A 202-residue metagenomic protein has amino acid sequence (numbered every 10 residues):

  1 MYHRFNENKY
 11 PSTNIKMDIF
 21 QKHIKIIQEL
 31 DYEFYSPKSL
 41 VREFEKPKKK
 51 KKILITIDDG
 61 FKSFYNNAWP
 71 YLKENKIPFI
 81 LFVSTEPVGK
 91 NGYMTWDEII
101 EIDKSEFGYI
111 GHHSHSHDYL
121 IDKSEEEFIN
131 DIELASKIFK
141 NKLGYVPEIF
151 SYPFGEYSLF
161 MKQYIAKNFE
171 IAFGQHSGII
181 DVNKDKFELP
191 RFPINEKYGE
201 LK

Functional and structural regions predicted by a protein language model:
M1-R4, I110-H117: Histidine-centered catalytic micro-motifs
M1-T56, K62-Y65, E101, S105 (+1 more regions): C-terminal active-site subregion of NodB/CE4 polysaccharide deacetylases
K16, I77, T95-E98, S116 (+1 more regions): Residues that flank catalytic or metal-binding motifs in active/ligand-binding sites
Q28, W69-I77, M94-G111, A166: Acidic (Asp/Glu)-rich catalytic clusters
F34, I57-Y93, H117, D122: N-terminal/domain-start segments enriched in small and hydrophobic, helix-friendly residues, covering either
T56-I57, G111: Generic enzyme active-site microenvironment
F82-S84, H113, Q175: Generic beta-sheet signal
